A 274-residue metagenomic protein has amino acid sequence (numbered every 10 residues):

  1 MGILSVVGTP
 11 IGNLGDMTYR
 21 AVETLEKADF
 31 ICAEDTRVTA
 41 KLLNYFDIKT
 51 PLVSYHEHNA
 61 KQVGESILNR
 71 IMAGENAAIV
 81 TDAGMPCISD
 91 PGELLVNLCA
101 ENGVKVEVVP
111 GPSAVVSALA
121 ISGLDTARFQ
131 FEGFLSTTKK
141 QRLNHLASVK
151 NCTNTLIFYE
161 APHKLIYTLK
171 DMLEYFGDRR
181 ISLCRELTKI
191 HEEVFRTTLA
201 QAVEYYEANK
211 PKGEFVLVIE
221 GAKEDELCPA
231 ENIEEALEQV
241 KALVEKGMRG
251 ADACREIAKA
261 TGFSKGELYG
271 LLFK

Functional and structural regions predicted by a protein language model:
M1-E57: Glycine-rich, flexible N-terminal cofactor/catalytic loop recognition
I3-L4, G74-A78, N154-T155: Loop/turn-to-beta-strand initiation segments
I11-G12, D82-P86, P162-K164, A222-E224: Short glycine-rich anion-binding loops that position phosphate/pyrophosphate groups of nucleotides and phosphorylated
L25-I31, G103-V106, N154-L156: Short active-site oxyanion
V53-K61, L135-K139: Conserved helicase motor
P91-E93, G250: Glycine-centered tight-turn and secondary-structure capping sites
L94-C152: Class I SAM-dependent methyltransferase SAM-binding "motif I" and its flanking Rossmann-like core
T155, P162-K274: A contiguous loop/helix-start segment that scaffolds small-molecule binding in enzyme catalytic cores
